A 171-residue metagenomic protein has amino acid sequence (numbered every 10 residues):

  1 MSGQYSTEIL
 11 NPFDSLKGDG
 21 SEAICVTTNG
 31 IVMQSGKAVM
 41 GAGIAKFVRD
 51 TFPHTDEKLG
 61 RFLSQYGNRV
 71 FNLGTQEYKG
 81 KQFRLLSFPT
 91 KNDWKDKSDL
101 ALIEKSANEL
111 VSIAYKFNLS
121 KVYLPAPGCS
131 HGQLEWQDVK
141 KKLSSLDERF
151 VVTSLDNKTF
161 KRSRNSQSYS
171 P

Functional and structural regions predicted by a protein language model:
M1-P171: Macrodomain-like recognition of ADP-ribose-binding/processing modules
